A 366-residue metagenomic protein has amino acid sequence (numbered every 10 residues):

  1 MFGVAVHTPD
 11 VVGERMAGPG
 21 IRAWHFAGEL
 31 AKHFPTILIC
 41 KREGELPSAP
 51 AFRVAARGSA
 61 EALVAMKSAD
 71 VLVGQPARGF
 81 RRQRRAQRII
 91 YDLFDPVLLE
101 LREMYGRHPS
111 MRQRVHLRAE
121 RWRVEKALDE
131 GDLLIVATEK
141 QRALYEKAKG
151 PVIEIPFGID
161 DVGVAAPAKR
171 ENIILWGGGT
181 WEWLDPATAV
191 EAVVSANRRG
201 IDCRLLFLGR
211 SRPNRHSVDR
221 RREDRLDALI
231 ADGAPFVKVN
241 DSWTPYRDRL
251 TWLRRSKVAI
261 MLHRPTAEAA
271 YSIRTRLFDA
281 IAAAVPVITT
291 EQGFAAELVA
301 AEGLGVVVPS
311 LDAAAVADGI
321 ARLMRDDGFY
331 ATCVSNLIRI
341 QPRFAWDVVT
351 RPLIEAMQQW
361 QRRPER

Functional and structural regions predicted by a protein language model:
G3, V71, R85-Y105, R114 (+1 more regions): Active-site proximal beta-strand in glycosyltransferases
V4-T8, I135, A166-L184, A189-N197 (+2 more regions): Conserved donor-binding/catalytic core segment of Leloir-type glycosyltransferases
E61, V97, R112-L134: Membrane-proximal helix-turn-helix segments that form the acceptor-binding/catalytic region of lipid-linked
D132, T251-A270, V285: Acidic donor-binding loop of glycosyltransferase active sites
K140, G158: Carbohydrate-associated surface elements
G209-S211, V218-T251: Nucleotide-activated donor-binding/catalytic signature segment of Leloir-type glycosyltransferases, i.e., the conserved
A301-E302, V306-A313, R322-G328: Conserved acidic donor-binding segment of nucleotide-sugar-dependent glycosyltransferases
L311, G328-Q359: A charged, aromatic-enriched C-terminal amphipathic alpha-helix characteristic of glycosyltransferases across folds
